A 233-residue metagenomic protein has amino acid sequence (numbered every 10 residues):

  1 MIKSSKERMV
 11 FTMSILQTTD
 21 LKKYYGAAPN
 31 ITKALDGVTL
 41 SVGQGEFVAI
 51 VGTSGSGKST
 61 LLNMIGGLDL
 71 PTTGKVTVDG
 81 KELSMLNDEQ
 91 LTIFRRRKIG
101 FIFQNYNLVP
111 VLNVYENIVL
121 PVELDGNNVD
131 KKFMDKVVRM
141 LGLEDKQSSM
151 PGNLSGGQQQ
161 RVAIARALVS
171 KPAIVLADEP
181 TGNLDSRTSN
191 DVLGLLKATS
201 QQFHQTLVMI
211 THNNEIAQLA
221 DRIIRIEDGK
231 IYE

Functional and structural regions predicted by a protein language model:
M1-Y24, Y232-E233: ABC-family P-loop ATPase nucleotide-binding domain
S14-I226: ABC family nucleotide-binding domain
